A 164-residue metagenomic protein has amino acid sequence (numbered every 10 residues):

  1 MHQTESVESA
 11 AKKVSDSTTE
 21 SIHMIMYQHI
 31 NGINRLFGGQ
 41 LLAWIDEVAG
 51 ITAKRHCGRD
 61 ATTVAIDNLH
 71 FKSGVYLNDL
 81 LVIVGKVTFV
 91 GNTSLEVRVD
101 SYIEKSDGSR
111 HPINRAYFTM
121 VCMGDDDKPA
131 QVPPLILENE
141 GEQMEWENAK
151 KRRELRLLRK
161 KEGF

Functional and structural regions predicted by a protein language model:
H2-T4, E8-E20, Y76-L77, T88-F164: HotDog/MaoC-like acyl-thioester-processing domains
K13-D16, L36, G50-L95, H111-A116: Hydrophobic beta-strand-centered segment that forms part of the acyl-chain substrate-binding groove
H23-H29: A short small-residue
I30-L42: A conserved, well-ordered hydrophobic junction motif at loop->secondary-structure transitions
